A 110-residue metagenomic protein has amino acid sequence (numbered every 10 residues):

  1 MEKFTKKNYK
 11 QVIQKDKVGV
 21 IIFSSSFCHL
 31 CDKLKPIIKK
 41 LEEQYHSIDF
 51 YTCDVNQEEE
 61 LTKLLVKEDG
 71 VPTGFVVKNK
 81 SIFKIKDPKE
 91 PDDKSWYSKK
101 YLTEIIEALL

Functional and structural regions predicted by a protein language model:
M1-G19, S95-L110: N-terminal leader/targeting and pre-domain segments
E2-T5, F23, K35, K39-E42 (+1 more regions): Thiol-based oxidoreductase modules, predominantly thioredoxin-like and allied folds used for disulfide exchange
K3, D32-P36, L41, L64-D69 (+2 more regions): Chalcogenol-based redox active-site neighborhoods
K7-K10, D32, K80, I85-K86: A structural signal for the main folded, soluble domain(s) of proteins
K10-V12, T62-V66: Short amphipathic alpha-helix with an adjacent loop that forms part of the alpha/beta core around
S24-F27, G70: Short pre-active-site segment immediately N-terminal to redox-active cysteine/selenocysteine motifs in thiol-based
C28-C31, G74: The canonical Cys-X-X-Cys-His
G70, F75-L110: Non-catalytic, surface beta->alpha helical segment in thiol-disulfide oxidoreductase systems
